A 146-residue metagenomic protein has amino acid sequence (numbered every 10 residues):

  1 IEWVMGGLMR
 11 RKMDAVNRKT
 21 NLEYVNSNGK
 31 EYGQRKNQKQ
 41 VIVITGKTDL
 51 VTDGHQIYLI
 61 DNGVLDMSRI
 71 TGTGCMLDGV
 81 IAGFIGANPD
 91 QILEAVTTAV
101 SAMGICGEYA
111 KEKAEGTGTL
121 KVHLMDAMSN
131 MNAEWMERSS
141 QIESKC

Functional and structural regions predicted by a protein language model:
I1-I57: Conserved phosphate/ATP/ADP-binding segment of small-molecule kinases
W3, K30-G33, G79-F84, T98-S101 (+1 more regions): Alpha-helical scaffold segments in soluble metabolic enzymes
G7, K47, T73-C75, V80 (+2 more regions): Gly/Ser/Thr-rich helix-start
R18-L22, D66-T71, A114: Short, surface-exposed loop/turn motifs that are enriched in glycine and acidic residues and include a nearby proline
G54-M67: Glycine/charged-rich beta-loop-alpha catalytic/anionic-binding loops adjacent to active sites
V64-I81, I92-L93: Short glycine/threonine-rich catalytic loop with a Thr-x-Gly-x-Asp
I81-V122: Conserved post-catalytic alpha-helical subdomain immediately downstream of the catalytic base and nucleotide-binding
I105-C146: Charged C-terminal helix
